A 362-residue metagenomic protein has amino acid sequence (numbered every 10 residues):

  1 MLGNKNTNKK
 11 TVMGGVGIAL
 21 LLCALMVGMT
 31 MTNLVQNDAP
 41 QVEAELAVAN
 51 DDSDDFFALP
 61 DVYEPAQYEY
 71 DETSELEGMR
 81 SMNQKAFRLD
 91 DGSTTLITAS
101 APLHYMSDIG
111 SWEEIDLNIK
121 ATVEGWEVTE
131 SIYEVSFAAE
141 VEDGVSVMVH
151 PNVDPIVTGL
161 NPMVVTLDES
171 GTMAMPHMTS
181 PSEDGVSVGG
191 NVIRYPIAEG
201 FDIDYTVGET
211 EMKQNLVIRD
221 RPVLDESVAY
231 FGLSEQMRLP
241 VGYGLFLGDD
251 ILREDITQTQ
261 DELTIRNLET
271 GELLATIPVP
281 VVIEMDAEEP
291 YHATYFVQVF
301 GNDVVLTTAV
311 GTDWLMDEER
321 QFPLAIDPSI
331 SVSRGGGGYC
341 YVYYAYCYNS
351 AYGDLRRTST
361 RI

Functional and structural regions predicted by a protein language model:
M1-A44: Secretory targeting signatures
E45-L355, S359: Residues that cap or anchor secondary-structure elements
I362: Short, conserved "active-site rim" segments that organize catalytic pockets and cofactor/ligand binding
